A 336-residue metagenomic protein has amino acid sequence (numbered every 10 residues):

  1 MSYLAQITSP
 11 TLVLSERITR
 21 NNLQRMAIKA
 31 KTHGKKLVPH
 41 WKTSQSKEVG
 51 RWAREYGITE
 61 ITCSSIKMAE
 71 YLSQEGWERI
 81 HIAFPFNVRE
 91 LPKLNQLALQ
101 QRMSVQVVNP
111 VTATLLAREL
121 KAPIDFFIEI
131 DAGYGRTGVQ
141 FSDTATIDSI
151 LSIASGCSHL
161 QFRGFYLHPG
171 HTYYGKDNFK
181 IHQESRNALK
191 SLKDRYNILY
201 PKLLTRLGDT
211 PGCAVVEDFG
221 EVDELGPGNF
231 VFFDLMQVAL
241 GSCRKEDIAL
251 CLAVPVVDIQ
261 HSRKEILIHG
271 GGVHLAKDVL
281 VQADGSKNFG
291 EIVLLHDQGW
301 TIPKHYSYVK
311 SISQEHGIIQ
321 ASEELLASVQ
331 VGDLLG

Functional and structural regions predicted by a protein language model:
M1-L14: Generic N-terminal amphipathic, Lys/Arg-enriched alpha-helix
T11, R20, A27: Expand to "…catalyze enediolate/carbanion chemistry for C-C bond making/breaking, isomerization, decarboxylation
T19, K42, L72, I128 (+5 more regions): Conserved, mostly hydrophobic/aromatic
L23-T32, P39, K47, Y56 (+4 more regions): Alpha-helix-loop-beta-strand connector modules within alpha/beta enzyme cores
V38-G175: Active-site-proximal beta-alpha core segment in soluble small-molecule metabolic enzymes
P123, A132-R244: Active-site loop/helix belt of alpha/beta enzymes
C213-L295: Active-site loop ensemble at the mouth of alpha/beta enzyme cores that anchors a bound cofactor
R263-G336: C-terminal accessory subdomain/extension
